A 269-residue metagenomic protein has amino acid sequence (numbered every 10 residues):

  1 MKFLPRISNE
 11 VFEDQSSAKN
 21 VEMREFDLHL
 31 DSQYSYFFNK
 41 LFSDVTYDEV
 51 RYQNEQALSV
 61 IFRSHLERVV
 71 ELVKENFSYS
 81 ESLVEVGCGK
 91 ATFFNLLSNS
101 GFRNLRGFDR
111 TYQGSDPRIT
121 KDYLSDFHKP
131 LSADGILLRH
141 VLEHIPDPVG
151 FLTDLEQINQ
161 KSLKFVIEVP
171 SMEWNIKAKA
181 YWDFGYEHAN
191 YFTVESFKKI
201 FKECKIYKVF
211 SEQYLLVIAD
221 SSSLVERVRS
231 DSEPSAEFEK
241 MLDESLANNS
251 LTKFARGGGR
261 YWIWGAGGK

Functional and structural regions predicted by a protein language model:
M1-E13, N20, P146, T153-Q160 (+3 more regions): Non-catalytic N-terminal targeting/anchoring module and adjacent flexible stem/linker that precedes the structured
M1-I61, S221: N-terminal juxtadomain amphipathic helix that follows a signal peptide/anchor or precedes a small N-terminal auxiliary
Y52-Q53, K177-Y181: Short acidic, glycine/proline-rich loop/turn micro-motifs
Q53-S64, E233-M241: Class I SAM-dependent methyltransferase Rossmann-like catalytic core, especially the SAM/SAH-binding loop
I61, H65, D147, D243-A247: Soluble or luminal CAZymes and related metallo-dependent hydrolases
V70-K179, Y186, Y191-K202, I218-D220: Conserved SAM-binding loop
L72-V73, S78-S80, L96, Y214-K269: Hydrophobic, well-ordered beta-alpha structural blocks that scaffold small-molecule cofactor pockets
C204-Y214: Conserved S-adenosyl-L-methionine
